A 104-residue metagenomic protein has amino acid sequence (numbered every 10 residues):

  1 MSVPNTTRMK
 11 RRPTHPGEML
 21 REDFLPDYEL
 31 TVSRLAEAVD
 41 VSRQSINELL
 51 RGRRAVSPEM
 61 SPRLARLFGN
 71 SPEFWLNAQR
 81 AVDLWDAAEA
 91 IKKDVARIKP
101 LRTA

Functional and structural regions predicted by a protein language model:
M1-V3: General marker for long, soluble alpha-helical cores
N5-L30: A short, Lys/Arg-rich alpha-helix, primarily the initiator
P26, E37, R66: Alpha-helical residues within the helix-turn-helix
E29-E48: Short alpha-helical DNA-recognition segment
S42, R53, F68, Q79-V82: The DNA-recognition helices of helix-turn-helix-type DNA-binding domains
E48-R51, N77: Base-recognition residues in the alpha-helical recognition helix of bacterial helix-turn-helix
R53-R66: Short, basic-rich loop-to-helix N-cap that marks the start of a DNA-contacting helix
L76-A104: Short, charged recognition helix plus adjacent turn of helix-turn-helix-like nucleic-acid-binding domains
